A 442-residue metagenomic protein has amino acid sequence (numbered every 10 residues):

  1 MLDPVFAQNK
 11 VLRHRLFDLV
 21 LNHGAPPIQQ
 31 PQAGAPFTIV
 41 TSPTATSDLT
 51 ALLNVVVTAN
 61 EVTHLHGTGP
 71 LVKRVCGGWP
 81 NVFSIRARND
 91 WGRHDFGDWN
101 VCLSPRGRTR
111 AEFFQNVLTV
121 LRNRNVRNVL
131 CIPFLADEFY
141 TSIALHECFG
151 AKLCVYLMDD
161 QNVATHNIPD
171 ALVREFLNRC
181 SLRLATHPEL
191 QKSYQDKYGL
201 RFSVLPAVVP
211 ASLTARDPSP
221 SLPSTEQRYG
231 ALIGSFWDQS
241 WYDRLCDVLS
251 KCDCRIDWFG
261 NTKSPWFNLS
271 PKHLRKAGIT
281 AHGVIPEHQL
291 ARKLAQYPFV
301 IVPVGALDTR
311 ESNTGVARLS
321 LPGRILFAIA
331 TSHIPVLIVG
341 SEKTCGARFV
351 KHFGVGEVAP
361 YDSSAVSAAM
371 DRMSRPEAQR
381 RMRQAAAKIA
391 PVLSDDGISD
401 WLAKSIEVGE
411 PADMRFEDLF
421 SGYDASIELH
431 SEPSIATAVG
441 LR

Functional and structural regions predicted by a protein language model:
M1-H94, D247-C252, H430-P433, V439-R442: N-terminal subdomain of nucleotide-sugar transferases
H64-G78, A211-R216, S221-L290, A295: Conserved catalytic-core segment of nucleotide-activated headgroup transferases in glycan assembly
V129-C148: An aromatic- and histidine-rich active-site surface loop
A151-N167: A short, histidine- and acid-enriched strand-loop-helix "catalytic/donor-clamping" loop that lines the nucleotide-sugar
T165-R183: Membrane-proximal helix-turn-helix segments that form the acceptor-binding/catalytic region of lipid-linked
N178-R216, T225: Donor nucleotide-sugar binding/catalytic pocket of nucleotide-sugar-dependent glycosyltransferases
W237-S240, P286-R292, V300-A330, P335-R348: Nucleotide-sugar-dependent
P360-A368, S374-E428: A charged, aromatic-enriched C-terminal amphipathic alpha-helix characteristic of glycosyltransferases across folds
